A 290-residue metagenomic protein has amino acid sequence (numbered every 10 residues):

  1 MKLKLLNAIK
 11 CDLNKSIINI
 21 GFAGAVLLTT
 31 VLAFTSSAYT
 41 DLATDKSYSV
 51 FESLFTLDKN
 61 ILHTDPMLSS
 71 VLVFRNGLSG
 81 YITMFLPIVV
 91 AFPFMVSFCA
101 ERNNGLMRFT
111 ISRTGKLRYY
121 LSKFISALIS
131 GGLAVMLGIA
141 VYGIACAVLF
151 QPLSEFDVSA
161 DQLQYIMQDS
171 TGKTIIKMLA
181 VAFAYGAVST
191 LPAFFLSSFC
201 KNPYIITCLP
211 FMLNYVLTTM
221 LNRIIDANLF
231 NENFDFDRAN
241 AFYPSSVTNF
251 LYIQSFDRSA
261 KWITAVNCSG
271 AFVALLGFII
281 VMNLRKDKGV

Functional and structural regions predicted by a protein language model:
M1-T29: Aromatic- and glycine-rich beta-strand/loop motifs that create alpha-glucan
G24-L28, L121-S122, I206-P210: Hydrophobic core positions of alpha-helical segments in small-molecule transporters and transporter systems
T30-C99, L121, I125-F194, S198 (+1 more regions): Secretory targeting signals
S37-L42, C200-R238: Transmembrane helix segments
T110-K116: Short helix-to-coil transition segments within interhelical loops that connect adjacent transmembrane helices
R118, L196-N202, R285-K288: Membrane-interface helix-boundary motifs at transmembrane edges
F230-Y252: Short hydrophobic, aromatic-rich alpha-helical segments embedded in or entering the lipid bilayer of multi-pass
V266-V290: Junction motif at the cytosolic side of a transmembrane helix
